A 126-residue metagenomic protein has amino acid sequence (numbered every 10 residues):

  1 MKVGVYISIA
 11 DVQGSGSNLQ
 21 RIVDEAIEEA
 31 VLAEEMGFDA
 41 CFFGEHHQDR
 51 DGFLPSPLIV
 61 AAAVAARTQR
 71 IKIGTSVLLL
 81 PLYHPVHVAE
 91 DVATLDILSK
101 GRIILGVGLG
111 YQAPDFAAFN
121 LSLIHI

Functional and structural regions predicted by a protein language model:
M1-R67, K72-I73, I124: N-terminal beta1-alpha1-beta2 module of alpha/beta enzyme domains
K2-R21, L82-I124: Flexible, glycine-rich active-site loops centered on histidine and acidic residues that chelate a metal or position
G44, S76, G106-G108: Structural motif
H47, L78, G110-Q112: Catalytic metal-binding/acid-base residues of hydrolase active sites
G52-S56, L80, H87: Generic, well-ordered alpha-helical segments
A65-A66, I73-T75, S99-I104: Amphipathic repeat-derived elements
G74-S76, V88-A89: Outer membrane beta-barrel
T75-Y83: Active-site nucleophile and cofactor-binding loops and adjacent substrate-binding regions of central metabolic enzymes
